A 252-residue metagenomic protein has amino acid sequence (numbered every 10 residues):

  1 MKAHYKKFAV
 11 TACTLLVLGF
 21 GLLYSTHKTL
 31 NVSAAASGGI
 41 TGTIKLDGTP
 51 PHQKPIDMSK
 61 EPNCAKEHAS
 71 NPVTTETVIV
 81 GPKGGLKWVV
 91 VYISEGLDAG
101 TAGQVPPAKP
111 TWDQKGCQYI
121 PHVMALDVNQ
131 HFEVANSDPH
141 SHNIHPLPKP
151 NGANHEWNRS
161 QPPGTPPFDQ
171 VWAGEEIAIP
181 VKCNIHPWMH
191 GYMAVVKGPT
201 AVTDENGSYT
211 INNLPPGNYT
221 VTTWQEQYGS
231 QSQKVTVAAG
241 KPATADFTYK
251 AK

Functional and structural regions predicted by a protein language model:
K2-C13: Bacterial N-terminal signal peptides that target proteins for export
T11-G21: Bacterial N-terminal signal peptides
G21-H27: Juxtamembrane cytosolic interface motif at the C-terminal end of transmembrane helices
H27-K252: Extracytoplasmic copper-binding redox domains, predominantly the cupredoxin/blue-copper superfamily
